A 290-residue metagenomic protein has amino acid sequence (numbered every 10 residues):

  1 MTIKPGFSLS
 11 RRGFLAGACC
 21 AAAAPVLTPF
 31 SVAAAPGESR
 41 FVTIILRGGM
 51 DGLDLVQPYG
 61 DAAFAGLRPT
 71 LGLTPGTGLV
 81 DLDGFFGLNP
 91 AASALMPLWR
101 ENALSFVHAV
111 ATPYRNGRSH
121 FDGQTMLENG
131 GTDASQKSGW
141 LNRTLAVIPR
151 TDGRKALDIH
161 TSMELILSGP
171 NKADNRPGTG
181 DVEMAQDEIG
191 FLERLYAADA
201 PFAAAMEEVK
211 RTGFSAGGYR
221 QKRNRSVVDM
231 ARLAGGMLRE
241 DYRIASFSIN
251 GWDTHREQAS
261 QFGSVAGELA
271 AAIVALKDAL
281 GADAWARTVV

Functional and structural regions predicted by a protein language model:
T2-D283: Feature for exported/extracytoplasmic and membrane-associated proteins, marking the mature portion
R287-V290: Acidic/histidine-rich, metal-coordinating catalytic segments
